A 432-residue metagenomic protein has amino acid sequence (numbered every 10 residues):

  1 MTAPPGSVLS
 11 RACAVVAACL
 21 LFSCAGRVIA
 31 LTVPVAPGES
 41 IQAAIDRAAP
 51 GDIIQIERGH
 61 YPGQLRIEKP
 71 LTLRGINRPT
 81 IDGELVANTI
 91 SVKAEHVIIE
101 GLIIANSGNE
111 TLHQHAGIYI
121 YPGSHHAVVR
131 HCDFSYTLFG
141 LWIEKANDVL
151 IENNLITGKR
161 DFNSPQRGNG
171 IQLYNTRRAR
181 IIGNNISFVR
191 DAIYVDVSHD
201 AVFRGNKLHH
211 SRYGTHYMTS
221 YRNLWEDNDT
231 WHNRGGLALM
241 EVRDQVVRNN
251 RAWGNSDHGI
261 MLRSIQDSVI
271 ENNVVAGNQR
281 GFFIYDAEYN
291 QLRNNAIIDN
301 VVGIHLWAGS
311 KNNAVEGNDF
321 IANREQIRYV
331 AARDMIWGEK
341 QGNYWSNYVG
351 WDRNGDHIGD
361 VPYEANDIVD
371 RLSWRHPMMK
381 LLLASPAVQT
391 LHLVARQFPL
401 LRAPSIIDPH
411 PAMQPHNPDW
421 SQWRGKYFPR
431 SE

Functional and structural regions predicted by a protein language model:
M1-L9: N-terminal secretory signal peptides that target proteins for export/translocation
C13-S23: Bacterial N-terminal signal peptides
L31-P62: Acidic Gly/Asp/Thr-rich repetitive segments characteristic of extracellular carbohydrate-active and adhesion proteins
Q42, D46-R47, Y61-R74, I81-H126 (+2 more regions): Extracellular beta-strand-rich solenoid/capping regions of secreted or surface-exposed proteins that bind or remodel
A49, E68-K69, I76, K93-E95 (+24 more regions): Parallel beta-helix/beta-solenoid
G83-I90, L112-I120, Y136-I143, N163-Y174 (+7 more regions): Extracellular beta-strand/beta-solenoid scaffold signature
Q291, I298-E432: Functionally critical loop-and-helix segments that line ligand-binding/catalytic clefts of soluble enzyme domains
